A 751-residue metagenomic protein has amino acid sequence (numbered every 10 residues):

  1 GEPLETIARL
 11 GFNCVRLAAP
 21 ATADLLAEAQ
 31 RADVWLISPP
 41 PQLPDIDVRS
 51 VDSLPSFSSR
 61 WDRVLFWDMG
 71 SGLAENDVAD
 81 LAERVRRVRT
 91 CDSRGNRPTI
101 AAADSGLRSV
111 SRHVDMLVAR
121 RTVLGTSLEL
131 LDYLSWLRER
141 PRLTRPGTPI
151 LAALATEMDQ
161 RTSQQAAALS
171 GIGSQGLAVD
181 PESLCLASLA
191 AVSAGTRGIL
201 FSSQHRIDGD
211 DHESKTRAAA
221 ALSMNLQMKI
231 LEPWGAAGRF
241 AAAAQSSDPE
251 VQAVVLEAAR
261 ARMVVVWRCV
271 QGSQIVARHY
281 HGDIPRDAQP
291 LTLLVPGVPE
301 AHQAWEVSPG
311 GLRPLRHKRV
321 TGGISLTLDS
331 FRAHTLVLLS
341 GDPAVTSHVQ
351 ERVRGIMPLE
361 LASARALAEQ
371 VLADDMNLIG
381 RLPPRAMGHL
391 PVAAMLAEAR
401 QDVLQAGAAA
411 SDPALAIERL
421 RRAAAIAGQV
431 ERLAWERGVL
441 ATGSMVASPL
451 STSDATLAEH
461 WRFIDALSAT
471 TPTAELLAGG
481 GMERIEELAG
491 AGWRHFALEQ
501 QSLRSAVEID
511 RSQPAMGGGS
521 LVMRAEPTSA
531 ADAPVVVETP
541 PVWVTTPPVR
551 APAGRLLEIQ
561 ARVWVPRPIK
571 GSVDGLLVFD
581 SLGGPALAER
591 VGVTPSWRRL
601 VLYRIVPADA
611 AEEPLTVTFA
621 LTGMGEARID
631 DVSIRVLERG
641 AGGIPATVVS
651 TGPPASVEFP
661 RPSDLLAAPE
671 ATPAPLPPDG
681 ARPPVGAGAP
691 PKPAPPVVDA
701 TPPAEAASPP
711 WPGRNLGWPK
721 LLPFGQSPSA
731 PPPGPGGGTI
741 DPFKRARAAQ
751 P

Functional and structural regions predicted by a protein language model:
G1-V265, V270-I284, T292-G297, G323-T327 (+3 more regions): Glycan-processing catalytic domains of CAZymes
G70, R120, A155, W267-C269 (+7 more regions): Structured loops at beta-to-helix junctions and adjacent beta-edge loops in soluble globular domains
A244-S246, A259-G407, A414-G438, T456-E459 (+2 more regions): C-terminal beta-sandwich/jelly-roll accessory domains of carbohydrate-active enzymes
S246-M263, D374-P384, V657-P678: Acidic, Ser/Thr-rich low-complexity intrinsically disordered segments
Q252-E257, R313-R319, Q501-A515: Short, exposed beta-strand/loop patches in secreted or surface proteins that constitute
E436-V439, G443-V446: Heptad-repeat coiled-coil alpha-helices
S444-P751: Extracellular and organelle-lumenal recognition/adhesion modules and their flexible linkers in secreted
